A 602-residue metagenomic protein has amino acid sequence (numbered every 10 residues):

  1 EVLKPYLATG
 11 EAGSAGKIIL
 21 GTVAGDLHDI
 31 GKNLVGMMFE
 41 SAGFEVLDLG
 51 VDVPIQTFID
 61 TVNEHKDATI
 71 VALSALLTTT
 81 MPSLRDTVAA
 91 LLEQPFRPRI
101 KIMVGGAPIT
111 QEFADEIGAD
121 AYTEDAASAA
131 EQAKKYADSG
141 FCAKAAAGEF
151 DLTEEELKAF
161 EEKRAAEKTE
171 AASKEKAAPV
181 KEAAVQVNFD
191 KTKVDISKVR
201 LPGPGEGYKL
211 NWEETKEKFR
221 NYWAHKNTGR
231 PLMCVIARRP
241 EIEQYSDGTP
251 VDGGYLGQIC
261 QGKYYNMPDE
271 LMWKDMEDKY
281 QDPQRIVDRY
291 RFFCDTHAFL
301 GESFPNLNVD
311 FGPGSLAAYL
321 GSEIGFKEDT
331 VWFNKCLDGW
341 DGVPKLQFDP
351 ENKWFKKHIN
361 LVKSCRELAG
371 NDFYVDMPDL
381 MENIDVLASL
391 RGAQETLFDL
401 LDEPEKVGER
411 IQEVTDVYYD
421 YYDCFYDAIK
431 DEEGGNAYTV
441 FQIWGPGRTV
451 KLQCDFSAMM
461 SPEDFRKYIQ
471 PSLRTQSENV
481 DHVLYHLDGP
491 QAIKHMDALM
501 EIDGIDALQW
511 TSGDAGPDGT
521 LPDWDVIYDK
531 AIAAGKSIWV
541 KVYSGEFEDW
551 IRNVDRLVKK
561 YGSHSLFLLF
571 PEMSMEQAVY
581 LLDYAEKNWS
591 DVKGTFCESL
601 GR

Functional and structural regions predicted by a protein language model:
E1-G31: Long amphipathic N-terminal alpha/beta scaffold segment
E1-T9, T61, H65-A68, A90 (+4 more regions): Change "in soluble alpha/beta enzymes" to "in soluble alpha/beta proteins
K32-A42, L47-A119, S128-K134: Cofactor-cradling patches in redox/metallo enzymes
H65, E182-G262, M267-L271, K279 (+3 more regions): Active-site loop segments of alpha/beta catalytic cores
I100-R164, P571, N588-D591, T595-S599: Peripheral docking tails and interdomain loops at the edges of cofactor- or intermediate-handling domains
E162-N188: Acidic, proline-/serine-/threonine-rich low-complexity intrinsically disordered repeat tracts
D275-Y319: Membrane helical hairpin/interfacial module
